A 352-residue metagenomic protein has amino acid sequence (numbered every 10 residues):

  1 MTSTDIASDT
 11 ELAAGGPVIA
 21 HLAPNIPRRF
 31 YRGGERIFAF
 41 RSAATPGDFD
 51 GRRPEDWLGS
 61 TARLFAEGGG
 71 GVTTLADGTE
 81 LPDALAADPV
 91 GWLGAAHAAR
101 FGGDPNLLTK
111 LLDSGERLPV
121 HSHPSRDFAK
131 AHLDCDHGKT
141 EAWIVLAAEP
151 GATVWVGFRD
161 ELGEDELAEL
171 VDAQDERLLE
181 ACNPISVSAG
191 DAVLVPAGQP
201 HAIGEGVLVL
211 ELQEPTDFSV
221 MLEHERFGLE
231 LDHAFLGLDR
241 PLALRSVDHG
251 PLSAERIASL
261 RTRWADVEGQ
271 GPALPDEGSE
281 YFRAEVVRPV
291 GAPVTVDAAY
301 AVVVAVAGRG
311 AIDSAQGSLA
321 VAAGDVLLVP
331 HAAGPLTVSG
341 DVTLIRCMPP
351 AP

Functional and structural regions predicted by a protein language model:
M1-L162, E225-E255, L260, A284: Transition-metal
T109, L118, C135, E141-I144 (+4 more regions): His/acidic/aromatic-lined binding-pocket segments of jelly-roll/cupin-type domains and related regulatory beta-sandwich
D113-R117, A148-G151, Q199-F218, S318-A322 (+1 more regions): Ligand-binding loop in jelly-roll beta-barrel domains
A142, A147-A189, L194: Intrinsically disordered, low-complexity linker/loop segments enriched in Gly/Pro and charged/polar residues
W155-L178, L210-G250, I345-P352: Double-stranded beta-helix
L162-D175, D297-A307, A311: Short, basic/aromatic beta-hairpin or loop at an interaction surface
C182-L194, S314-A333: Short acidic-glycine-tyrosine-enriched beta hairpin
A292-P293, G308-D313, V326: Short beta-strand segments in beta-sandwich/barrel cores
